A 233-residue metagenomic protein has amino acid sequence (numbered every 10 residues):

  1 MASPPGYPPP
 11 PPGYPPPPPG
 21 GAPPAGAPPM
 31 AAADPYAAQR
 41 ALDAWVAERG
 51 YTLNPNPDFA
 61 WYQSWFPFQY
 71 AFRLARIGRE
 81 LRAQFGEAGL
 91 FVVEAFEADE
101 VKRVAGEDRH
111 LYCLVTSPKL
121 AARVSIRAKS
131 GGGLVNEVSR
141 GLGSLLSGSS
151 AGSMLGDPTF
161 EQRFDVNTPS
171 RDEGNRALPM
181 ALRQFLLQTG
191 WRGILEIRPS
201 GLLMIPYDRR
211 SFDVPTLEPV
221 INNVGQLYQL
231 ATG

Functional and structural regions predicted by a protein language model:
S3-P23, Y36-G233: Charged, low-complexity intrinsically disordered regions
P28-A37: A short, highly charged nucleic-acid-interacting micro-segment common to nuclease and nuclease-linked defense proteins
